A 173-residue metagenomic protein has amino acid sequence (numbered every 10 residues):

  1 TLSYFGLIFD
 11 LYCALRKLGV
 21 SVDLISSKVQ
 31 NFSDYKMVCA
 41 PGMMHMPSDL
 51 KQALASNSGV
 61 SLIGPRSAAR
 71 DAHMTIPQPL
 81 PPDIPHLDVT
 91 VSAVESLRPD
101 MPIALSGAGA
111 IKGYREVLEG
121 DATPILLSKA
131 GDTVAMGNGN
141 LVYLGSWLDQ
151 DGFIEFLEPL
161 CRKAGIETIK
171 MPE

Functional and structural regions predicted by a protein language model:
T1-D34: Aromatic-Pro/Gly-enriched surface loop or interdomain linker that acts as a lid/target-recognition segment
V22, V38, N138: Hydrophobic, well-ordered secondary-structure elements that form the walls of internal hydrophobic environments
S33, P41-E173: A conserved amphipathic helix/loop scaffold that creates a polar/acidic microenvironment used either to coordinate
